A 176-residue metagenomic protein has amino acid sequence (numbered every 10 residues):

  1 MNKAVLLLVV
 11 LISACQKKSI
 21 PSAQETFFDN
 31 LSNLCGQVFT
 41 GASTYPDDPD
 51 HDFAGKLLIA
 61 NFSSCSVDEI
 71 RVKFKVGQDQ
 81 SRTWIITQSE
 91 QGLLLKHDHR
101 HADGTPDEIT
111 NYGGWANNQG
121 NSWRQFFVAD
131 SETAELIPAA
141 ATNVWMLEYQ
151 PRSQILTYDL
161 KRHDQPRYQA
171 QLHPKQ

Functional and structural regions predicted by a protein language model:
N2-L8: Sec-dependent signal peptide recognition, specifically the positively charged N-region followed immediately by
S13-A14: C-terminal motif of bacterial Sec signal peptides marking the signal peptidase cleavage site
Q24-F53: Tryptophan-anchored aromatic micro-motifs
G55-L57, D79-T83, T142, R167-Q169: Short, surface-exposed coil-to-beta transition loops
I70-G77, H97-D98, Y158-K161: Short beta-strand segments that buttress and anchor functional surface loops
W84-E132: An exposed acidic His-Trp-rich patch
I109-A116, S153-Q176: Edge beta-strand at a domain terminus
Q125-Y158: Helix-rich interaction surfaces within compact, conserved domain-sized segments that mediate assembly or partner
